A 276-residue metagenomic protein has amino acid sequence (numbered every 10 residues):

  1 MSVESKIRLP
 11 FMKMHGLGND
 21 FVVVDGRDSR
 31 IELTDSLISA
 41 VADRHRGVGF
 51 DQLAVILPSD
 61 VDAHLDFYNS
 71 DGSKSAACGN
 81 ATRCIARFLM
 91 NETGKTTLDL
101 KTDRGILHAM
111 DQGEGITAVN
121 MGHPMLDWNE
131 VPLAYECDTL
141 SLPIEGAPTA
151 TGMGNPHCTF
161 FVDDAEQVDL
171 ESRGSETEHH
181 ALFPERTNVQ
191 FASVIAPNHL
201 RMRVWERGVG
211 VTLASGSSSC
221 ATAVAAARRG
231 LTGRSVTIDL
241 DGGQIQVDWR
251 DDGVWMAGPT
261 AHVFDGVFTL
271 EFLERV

Functional and structural regions predicted by a protein language model:
M1-E114, T159-V276: A glycine-rich beta-to-alpha transition motif near the start of alpha/beta enzyme domains, typified by
L17, P124, N155-P156: Short glycine-rich anion-binding loops that position phosphate/pyrophosphate groups of nucleotides and phosphorylated
S75, G122-H123, N129-V131, F160-F161: Flexible, glycine/proline-enriched loop segments at strand-loop-helix junctions that form or flank small-ligand binding
G115-G122: Short, solvent-exposed secondary-structure boundary/capping segments
N120, P148-G152, R201, A257: Active-site-proximal beta-strand elements of phosphoester/diester hydrolases
H123-P124, Q244: Short, charged beta-turn/beta-strand-edge "cap" motif at the junction between a beta-strand and an adjacent loop
M125-A147: Active-site glycine-rich loop that binds ribose-phosphate moieties when present
L140-Q167: Internal active-site segments that recognize and position negatively charged phosphoryl groups and nucleotide moieties
